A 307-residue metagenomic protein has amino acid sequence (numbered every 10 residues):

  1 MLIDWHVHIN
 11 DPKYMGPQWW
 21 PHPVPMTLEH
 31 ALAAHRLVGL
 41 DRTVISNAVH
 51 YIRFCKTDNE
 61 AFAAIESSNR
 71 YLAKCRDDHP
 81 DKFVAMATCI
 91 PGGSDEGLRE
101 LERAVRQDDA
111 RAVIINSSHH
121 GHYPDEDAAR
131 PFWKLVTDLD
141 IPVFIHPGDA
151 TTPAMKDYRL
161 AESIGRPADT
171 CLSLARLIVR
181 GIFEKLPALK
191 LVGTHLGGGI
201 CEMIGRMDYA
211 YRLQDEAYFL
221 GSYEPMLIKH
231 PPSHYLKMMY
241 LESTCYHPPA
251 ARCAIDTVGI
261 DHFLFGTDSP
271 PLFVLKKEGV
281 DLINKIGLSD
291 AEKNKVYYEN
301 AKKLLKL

Functional and structural regions predicted by a protein language model:
M1-R42, R70, D77, R99-R103 (+4 more regions): Mid-to-C-terminal alpha-helical segments outside catalytic/metal-binding sites
I3-V7, T43-I45, V84-T88, V113-I115 (+4 more regions): Hydrophobic faces of well-ordered beta-strands that scaffold small-molecule active sites in alpha/beta enzyme cores
H8-N10, A48-I52, I90-S94, S118-H120 (+4 more regions): Short, solvent-exposed loop/turn segments at secondary-structure junctions
Y14-P17, A48, K56-T57, M155-Y158 (+3 more regions): Short aromatic-enriched loop/helix-cap "lid" or pocket-rim segments at secondary-structure transitions that line
W20-M26, F62, I164-L172, L220-Y223: A short acidic, glycine-rich active-site loop that binds or catalyzes chemistry on phosphate/adenosine moieties
H50-G181: Active-site gating/metal-coordination segments in enzymes
P80-A85, A110-R111, P187, S233-K237 (+1 more regions): Short, surface-exposed connector motifs at secondary-structure boundaries
P187-L236: Aromatic-lined glycan-binding groove of carbohydrate-active enzymes
